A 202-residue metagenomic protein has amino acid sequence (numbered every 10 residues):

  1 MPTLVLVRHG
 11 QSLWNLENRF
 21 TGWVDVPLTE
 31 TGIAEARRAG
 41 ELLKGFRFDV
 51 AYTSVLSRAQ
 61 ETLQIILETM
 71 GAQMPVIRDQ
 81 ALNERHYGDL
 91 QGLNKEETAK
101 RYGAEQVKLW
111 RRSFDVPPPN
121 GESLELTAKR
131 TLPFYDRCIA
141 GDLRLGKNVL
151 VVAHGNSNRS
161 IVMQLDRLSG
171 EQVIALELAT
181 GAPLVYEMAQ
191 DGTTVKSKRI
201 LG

Functional and structural regions predicted by a protein language model:
M1-V5: Extreme N-terminal starter segment of soluble prokaryotic enzymes
H9, G32, H154: Short, conserved phosphate/pyrophosphate- and ester-handling motifs at nucleotide-, phospho-/glycolipid
S12-D25: Glycine-rich N-terminal loop/short-helix segment of MobA-like nucleotidyltransferase
G22-R38: Short catalytic helix/loop segments, enriched in acidic residues and glycine and frequently bearing histidine
R37-K108, R137, M163-E187, G192-T194: Phosphate-coordination/substrate-recognition cap region in phosphate-metabolizing enzymes
T53-S54, K129, V152-A153: Short beta-strand scaffold positions
Q106-L126: Short glycine/proline- and acidic residue-enriched helix-loop micro-motifs that form flexible lids or anion-recognition
G155-S160: GST superfamily/GST-like fold recognition
